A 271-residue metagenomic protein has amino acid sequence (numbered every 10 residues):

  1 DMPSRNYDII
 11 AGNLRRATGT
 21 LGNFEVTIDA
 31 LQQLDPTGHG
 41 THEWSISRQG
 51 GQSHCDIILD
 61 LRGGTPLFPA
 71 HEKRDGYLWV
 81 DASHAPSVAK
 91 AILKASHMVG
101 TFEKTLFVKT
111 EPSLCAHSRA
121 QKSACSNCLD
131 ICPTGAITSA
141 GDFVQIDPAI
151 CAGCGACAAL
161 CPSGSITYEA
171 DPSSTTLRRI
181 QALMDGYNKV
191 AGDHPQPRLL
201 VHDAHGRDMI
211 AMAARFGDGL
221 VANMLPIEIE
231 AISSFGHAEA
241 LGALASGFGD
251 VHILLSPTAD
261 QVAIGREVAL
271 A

Functional and structural regions predicted by a protein language model:
D1, A91, S113, G153-E239 (+1 more regions): Flanking helices and flexible, charged tails adjoining ferredoxin-like Fe-S electron-transfer domains in multi-subunit
D1-I131, G135, Q196-I210, L225-I227 (+2 more regions): Ferredoxin-type iron-sulfur electron-transfer modules and their immediate structural context
N13-R15, F143, P172, I232: Short, solvent-exposed coil/turn elements at secondary-structure transition points
Q49-G51, L160, G242: Hydrophobic/aromatic ligand-binding patch that stacks against planar heteroaromatic rings of cofactors or nucleotides
F68-A70, V108, K122-A152, A156-S173: Iron-sulfur cluster-binding cysteine motifs and their immediate structural context in ferredoxin-like electron-transfer
R74-G76, M184, R215-G217, R266-L270: Short secondary-structure boundary/capping segments
Q121, I150, I232-S233, D260: Alpha-helix N-cap/helix-initiation motif
G236, G242-I253, T258-A271: C-terminal, active-site-flanking charged/polar segments
